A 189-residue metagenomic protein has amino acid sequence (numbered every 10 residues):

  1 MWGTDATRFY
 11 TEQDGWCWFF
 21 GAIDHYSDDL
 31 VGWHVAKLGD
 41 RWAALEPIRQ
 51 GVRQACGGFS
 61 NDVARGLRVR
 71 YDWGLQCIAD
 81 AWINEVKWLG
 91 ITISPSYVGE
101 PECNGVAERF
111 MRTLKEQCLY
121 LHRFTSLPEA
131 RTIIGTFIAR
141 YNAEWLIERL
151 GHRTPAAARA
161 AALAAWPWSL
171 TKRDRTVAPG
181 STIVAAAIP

Functional and structural regions predicted by a protein language model:
M1-R140: RNase H-like DDE/DDD metal-dependent nuclease/strand-transfer catalytic core used by mobile genetic elements
L89-I91, T113-P189: C-terminal domain-tail junction helix/linker
